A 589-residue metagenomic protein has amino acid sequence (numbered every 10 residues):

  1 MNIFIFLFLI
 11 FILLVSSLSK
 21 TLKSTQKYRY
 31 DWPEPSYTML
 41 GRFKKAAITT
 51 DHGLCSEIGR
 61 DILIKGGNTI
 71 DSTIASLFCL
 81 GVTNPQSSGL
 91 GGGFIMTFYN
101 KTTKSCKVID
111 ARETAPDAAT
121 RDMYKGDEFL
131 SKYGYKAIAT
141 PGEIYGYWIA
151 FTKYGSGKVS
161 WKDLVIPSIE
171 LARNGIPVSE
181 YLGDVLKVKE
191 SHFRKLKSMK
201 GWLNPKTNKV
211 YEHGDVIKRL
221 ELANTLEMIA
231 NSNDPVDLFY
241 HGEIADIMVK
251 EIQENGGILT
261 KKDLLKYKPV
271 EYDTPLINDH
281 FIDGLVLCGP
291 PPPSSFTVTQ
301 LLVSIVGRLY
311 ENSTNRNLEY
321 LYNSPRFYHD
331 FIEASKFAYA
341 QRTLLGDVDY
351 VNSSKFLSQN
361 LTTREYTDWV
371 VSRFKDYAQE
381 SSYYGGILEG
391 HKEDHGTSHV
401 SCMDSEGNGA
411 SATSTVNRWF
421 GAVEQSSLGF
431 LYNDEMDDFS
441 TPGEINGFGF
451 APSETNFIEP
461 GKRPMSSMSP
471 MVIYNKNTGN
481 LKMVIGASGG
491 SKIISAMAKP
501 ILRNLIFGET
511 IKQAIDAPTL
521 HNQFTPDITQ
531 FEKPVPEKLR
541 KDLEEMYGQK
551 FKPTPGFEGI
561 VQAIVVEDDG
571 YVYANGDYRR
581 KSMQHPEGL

Functional and structural regions predicted by a protein language model:
N2-S19: Cleavable N-terminal signal peptides of Sec/SRP-targeted secreted and luminal proteins
T21-D61, G67-P235, F239-S294, S372-K375: Noncatalytic scaffold domains of N-terminal-nucleophile
S24-K27, G257, R308-V416, Q425-L428 (+3 more regions): Internal maturation/activation junctions in enzymes
V82-Y99, T103-K107, I258-T260, M403 (+3 more regions): Active-site rim segments in enzyme catalytic domains, especially the processed small/beta chain of N-terminal
I258-F281, E365-K392, N433-M468, V472: Active-site Gly/Thr loop motif
L287-F296, S398-S401, S411-E424, P470-M471 (+1 more regions): Glycine-rich phosphate/pyrophosphate-binding beta-alpha loops
F296-E311, I473-M483, G489-I515: M16/insulysin-pitrilysin zinc metalloprotease superfamily fold
Y328, V348, G461-R463, M497 (+1 more regions): Extended C-terminal subregions enriched in glycine
